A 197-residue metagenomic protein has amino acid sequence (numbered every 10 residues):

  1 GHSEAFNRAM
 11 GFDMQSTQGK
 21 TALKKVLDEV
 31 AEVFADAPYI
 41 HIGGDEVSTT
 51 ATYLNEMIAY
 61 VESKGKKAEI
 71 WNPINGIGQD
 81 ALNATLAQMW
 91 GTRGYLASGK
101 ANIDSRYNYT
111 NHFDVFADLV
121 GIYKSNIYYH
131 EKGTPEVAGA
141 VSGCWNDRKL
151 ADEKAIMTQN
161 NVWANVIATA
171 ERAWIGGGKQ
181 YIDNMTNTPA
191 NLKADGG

Functional and structural regions predicted by a protein language model:
S3-L86, G91-Y95: Active-site neighborhood of glycoside hydrolase catalytic domains
D80-T85, W90-G197: Flexible, acidic glycine-rich loops studded with aromatic residues
